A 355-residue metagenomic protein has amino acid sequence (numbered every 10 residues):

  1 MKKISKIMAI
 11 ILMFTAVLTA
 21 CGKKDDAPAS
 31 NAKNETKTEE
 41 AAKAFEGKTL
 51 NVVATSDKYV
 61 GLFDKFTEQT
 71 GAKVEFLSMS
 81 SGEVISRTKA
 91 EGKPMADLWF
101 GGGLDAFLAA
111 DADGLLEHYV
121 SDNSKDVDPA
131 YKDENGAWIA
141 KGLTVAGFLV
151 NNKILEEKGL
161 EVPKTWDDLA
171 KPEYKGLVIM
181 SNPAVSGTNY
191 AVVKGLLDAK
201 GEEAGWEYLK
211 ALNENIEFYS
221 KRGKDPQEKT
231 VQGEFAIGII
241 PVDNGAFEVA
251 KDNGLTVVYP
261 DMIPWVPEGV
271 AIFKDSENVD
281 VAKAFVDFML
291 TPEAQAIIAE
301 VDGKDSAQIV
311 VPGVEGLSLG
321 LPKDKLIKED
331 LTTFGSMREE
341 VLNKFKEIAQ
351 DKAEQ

Functional and structural regions predicted by a protein language model:
V17-A20: C-terminal motif of bacterial Sec signal peptides marking the signal peptidase cleavage site
G22-K24: Bacterial signal peptide processing site
K37-A109: Early extracytoplasmic/lumenal segment of secretory-pathway proteins
V53-V60, P94-E234: Extracytoplasmic ligand-binding site segments that recognize negatively charged/polar headgroups
D105-A109, V231, F235-L255, D302: A ligand-binding cleft/hinge motif common to bilobed small-molecule-binding domains
P129, G147, Y208-L212, Y219 (+1 more regions): Periplasmic-binding protein-like
L149-I154, V266-N278, M289, I297-E300: A bilobed periplasmic-binding-protein/Venus flytrap-type ligand-binding module shared by bacterial periplasmic
E173-S181, F288-P312: Periplasmic-binding protein-like
